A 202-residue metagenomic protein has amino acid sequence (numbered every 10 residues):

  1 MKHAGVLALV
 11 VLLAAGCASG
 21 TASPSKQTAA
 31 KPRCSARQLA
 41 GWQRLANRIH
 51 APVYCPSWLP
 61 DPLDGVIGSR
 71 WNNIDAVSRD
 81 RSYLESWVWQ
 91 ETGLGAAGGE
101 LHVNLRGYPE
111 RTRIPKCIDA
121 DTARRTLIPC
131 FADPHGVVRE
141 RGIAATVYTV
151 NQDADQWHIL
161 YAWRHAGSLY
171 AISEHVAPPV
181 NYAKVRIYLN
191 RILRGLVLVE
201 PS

Functional and structural regions predicted by a protein language model:
M1-L7: Bacterial N-terminal signal peptides that target proteins for export
L7-G16: Bacterial N-terminal signal peptides
C17, A166-S202: Surface-exposed amphipathic alpha-helical segments
A18-K26: Bacterial lipoprotein signal-peptidase II cleavage site
T21-A22, G93, P109-R111, L169 (+2 more regions): Residues that cap or initiate secondary-structure elements
A29-C34, A40-W42, A46-I49, Y188-S202: N-terminal leader/targeting segments and the immediate start of mature chains
P32-A166: Short, solvent-exposed recognition patches
